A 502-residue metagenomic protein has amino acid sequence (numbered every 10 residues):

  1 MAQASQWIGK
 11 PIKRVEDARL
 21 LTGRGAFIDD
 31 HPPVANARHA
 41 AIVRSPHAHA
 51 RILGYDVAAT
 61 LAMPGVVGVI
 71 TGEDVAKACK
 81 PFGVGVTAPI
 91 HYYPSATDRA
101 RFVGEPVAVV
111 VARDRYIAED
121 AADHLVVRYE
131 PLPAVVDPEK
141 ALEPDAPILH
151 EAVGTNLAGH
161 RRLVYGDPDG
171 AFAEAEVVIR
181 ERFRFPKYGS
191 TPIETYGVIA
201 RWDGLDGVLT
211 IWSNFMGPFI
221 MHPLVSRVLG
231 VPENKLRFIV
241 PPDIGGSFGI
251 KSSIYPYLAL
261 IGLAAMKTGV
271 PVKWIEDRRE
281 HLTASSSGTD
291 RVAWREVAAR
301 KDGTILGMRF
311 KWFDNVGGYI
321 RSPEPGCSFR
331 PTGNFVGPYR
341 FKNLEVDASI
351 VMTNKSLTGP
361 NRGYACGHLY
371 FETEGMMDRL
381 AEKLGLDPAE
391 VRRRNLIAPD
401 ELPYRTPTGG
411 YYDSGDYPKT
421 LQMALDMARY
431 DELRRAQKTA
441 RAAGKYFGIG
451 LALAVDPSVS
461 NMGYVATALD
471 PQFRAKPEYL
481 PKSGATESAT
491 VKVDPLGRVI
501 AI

Functional and structural regions predicted by a protein language model:
M1-G159, V178, Y257: Flexible, low-hydrophobicity surface segments
E16-T22, G85-V86, T155-V198, D290-G375 (+2 more regions): Glycine-rich loop/linker segments at domain edges
I42-G72, A108-R128, V198-T268, P325-N334 (+4 more regions): Alpha-helical support elements that line or immediately flank enzyme active sites and cofactor-binding pockets
V67-K80, H160, Y411-R441, G448 (+2 more regions): Amphipathic alpha-helical
C79-V84, A121-H124, T191, S213 (+9 more regions): Short acidic, glycine/serine/threonine-rich loops at helix termini
A88-A112, Y116-I117, F248-K301, T358-K383 (+2 more regions): Glycine-rich and small/hydrophobic secondary-structure elements
G197-D203, G207-L209, F215, L224 (+1 more regions): Non-catalytic terminal/interface segments that mediate subunit docking, oligomerization, and allosteric communication
K235-P242, G269-R279, L306-K311, F341 (+4 more regions): Beta-strand segments within the central parallel beta-sheet cores of soluble alpha/beta enzyme folds
